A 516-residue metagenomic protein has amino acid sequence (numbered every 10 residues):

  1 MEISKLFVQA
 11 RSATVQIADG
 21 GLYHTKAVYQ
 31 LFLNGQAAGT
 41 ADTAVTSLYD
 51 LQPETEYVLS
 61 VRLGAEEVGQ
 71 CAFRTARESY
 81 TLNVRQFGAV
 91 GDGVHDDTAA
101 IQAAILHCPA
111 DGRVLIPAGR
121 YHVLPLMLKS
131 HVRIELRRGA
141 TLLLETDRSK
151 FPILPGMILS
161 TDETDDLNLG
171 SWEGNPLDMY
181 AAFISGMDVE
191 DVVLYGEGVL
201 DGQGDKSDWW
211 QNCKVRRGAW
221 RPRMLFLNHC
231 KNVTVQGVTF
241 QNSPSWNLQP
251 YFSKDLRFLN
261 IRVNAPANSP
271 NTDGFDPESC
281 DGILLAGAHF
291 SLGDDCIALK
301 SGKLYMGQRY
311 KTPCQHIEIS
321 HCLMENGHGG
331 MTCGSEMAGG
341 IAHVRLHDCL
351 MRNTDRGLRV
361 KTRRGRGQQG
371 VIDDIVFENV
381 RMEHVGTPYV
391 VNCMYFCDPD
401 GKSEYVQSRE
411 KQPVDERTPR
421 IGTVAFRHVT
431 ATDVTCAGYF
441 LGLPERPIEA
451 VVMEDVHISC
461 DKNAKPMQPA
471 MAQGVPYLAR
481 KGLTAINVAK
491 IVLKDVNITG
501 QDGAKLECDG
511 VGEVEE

Functional and structural regions predicted by a protein language model:
M1-E516: Extracellular/periplasmic carbohydrate-active domains that bind, remodel, or depolymerize complex polysaccharides
